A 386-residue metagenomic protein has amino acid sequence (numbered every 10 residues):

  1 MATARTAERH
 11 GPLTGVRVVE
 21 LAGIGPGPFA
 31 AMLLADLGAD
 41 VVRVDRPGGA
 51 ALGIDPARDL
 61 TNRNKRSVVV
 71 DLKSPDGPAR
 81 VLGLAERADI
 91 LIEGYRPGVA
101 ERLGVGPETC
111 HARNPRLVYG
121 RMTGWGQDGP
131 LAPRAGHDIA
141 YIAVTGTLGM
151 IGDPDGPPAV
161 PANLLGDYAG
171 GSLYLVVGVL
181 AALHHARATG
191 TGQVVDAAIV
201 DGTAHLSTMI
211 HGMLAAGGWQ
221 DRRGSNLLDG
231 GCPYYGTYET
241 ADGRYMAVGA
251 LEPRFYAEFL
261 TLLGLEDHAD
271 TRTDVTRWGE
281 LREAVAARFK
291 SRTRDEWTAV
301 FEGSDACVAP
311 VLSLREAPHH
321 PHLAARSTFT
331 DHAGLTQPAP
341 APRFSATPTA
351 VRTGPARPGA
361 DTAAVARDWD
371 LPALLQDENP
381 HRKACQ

Functional and structural regions predicted by a protein language model:
M1-G178, A182-T191, T353-R357, D361-Q386: N-terminal helix-loop segment corresponding to the beta1-alpha1 unit of nucleotide/adenylate-binding folds
A2, A7-R9, A51-R58, L314-A360: Active-site-adjacent capping/gating segments
W125-G126, I199-A204, D242-R244, A250-F255 (+1 more regions): Glycine-rich beta-alpha junction loops
G149-N163, G218-P233: Glycine-/small-residue-rich "gating" segment that lines the acyl/pantetheine channel and substrate pocket
G171-G192, H205, M209-G217, L260-E266: Oxidoreductase and adenylate-handling cofactor-binding alpha/beta cores
G192-V200: Beta-strand segments within the central parallel beta-sheet cores of soluble alpha/beta enzyme folds
L214-S225, H320-T330: Short, surface-exposed loop/helix-turn segments at secondary-structure junctions that function as lids/hinges flanking
D229, Y234-S304, V308, L375-D377 (+1 more regions): Aromatic-enriched alpha-helical interface/lid elements that frame and gate functional surfaces
